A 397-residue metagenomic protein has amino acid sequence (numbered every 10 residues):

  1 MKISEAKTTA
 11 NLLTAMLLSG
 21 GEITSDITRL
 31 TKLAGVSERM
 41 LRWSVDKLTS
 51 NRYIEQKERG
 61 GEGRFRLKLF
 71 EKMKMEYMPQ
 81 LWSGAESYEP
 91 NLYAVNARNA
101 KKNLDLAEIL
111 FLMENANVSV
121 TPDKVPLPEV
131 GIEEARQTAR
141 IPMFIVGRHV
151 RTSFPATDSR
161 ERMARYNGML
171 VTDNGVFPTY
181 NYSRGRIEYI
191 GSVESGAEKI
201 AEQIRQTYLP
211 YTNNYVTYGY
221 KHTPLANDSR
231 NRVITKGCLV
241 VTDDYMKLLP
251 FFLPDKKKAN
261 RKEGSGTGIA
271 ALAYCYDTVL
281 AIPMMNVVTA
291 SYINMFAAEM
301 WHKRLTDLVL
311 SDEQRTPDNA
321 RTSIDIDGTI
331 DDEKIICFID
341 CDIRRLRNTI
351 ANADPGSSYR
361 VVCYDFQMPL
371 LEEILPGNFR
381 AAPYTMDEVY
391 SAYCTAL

Functional and structural regions predicted by a protein language model:
M1-L13, L92-A100: Short alpha-helical segments that sit at the start of domains
S4-A6, R59-W82: Short, cationic-aromatic polyanion-contact patches
G21-T31: Short acidic, hydrophobic short linear motifs in intrinsically disordered regions
L30, G35, E55-Q56: Short helix-coil boundary/hinge micro-motifs
A34-N51: Short amphipathic alpha-helical interaction segments
T49-R59: A short, conserved structural fragment
E71-L104: Short, amphipathic alpha-helical interaction segments positioned at domain boundaries
L104-L397: Electrostatic, structured charged patches in enzyme active sites and in nucleic-acid/phosphate-binding
